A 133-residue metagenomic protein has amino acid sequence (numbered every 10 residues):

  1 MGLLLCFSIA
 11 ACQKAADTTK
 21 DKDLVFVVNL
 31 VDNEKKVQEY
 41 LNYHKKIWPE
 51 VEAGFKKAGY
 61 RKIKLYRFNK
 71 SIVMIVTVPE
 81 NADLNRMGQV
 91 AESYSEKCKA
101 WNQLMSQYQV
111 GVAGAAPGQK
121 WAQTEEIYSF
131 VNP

Functional and structural regions predicted by a protein language model:
M1-L3: Sec-dependent N-terminal signal peptides
S8-A11: C-terminal motif of bacterial Sec signal peptides marking the signal peptidase cleavage site
K14-A16, E52-N81: Short, glycine- and small/hydrophobic-rich beta-strand elements in well-ordered beta-sheets
D17-K22: Short, flexible turn/loop "capping" segments at secondary-structure junctions
D23-N29: Active-site-flanking beta-strand signature of metal-NTP-handling nucleotidyl enzymes and homologous cyclase-like
L30-K36: A generic structural motif
K36-Y60: Short amphipathic alpha-helical segments
G54, A58-R61, P79-K120: An amphipathic, aromatic/His-enriched active-site/gating alpha helix that lines ligand/cofactor pockets
